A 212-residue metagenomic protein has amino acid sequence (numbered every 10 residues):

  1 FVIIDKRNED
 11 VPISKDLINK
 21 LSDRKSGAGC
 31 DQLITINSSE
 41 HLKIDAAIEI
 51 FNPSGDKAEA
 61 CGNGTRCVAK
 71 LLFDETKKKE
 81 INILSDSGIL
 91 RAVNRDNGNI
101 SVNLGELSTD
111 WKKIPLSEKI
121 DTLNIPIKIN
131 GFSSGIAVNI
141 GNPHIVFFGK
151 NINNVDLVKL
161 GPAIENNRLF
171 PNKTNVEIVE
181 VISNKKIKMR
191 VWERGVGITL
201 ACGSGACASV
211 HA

Functional and structural regions predicted by a protein language model:
F1-N97, V146-A212: A glycine-rich beta-to-alpha transition motif near the start of alpha/beta enzyme domains, typified by
K77, L84-G149, N153-N154: ATP-dependent small-molecule kinase catalytic core of the GHMP/sugar-kinase superfamily and closely related
